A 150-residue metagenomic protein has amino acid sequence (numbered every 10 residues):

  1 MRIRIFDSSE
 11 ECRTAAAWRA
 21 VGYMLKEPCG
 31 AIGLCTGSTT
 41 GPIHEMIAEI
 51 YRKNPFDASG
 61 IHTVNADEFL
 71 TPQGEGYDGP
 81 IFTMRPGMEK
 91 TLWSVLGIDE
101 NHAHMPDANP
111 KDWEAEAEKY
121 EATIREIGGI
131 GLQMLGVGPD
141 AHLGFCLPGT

Functional and structural regions predicted by a protein language model:
M1-I32, E49: N-terminal glycine-/serine-/threonine-rich phosphate-binding loop
R4, F56-Q133: Ligand-binding beta-strand-loop-alpha-helix segment within the catalytic cores of soluble metabolic enzymes
S9, S38-P42: Gly/serine-rich nucleotide phosphate-binding loop at the start of the catalytic core of nucleotide/ADP-ribose-handling
A31-C35, V64: Short glycine-rich or small-residue beta-strand-to-loop segments that form or flank ligand, phosphate, metal/Fe-S
L34-T39, L135-P139: Glycine-rich beta-strand-to-loop/alpha-helix junction loops that act as flexible
P42-P55: Glycine-rich loop at the start of a catalytic domain that most often binds anionic cofactors/ligands
L143-T150: Class I SAM-dependent methyltransferase SAM-binding "motif I" and its flanking Rossmann-like core
